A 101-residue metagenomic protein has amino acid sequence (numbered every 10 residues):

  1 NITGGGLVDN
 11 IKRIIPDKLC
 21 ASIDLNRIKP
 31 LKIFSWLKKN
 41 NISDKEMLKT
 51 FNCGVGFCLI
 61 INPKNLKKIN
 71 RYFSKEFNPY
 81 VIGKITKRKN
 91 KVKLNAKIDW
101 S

Functional and structural regions predicted by a protein language model:
I2-S101: Glycine-/charge-enriched secondary-structure boundary and capping motifs
